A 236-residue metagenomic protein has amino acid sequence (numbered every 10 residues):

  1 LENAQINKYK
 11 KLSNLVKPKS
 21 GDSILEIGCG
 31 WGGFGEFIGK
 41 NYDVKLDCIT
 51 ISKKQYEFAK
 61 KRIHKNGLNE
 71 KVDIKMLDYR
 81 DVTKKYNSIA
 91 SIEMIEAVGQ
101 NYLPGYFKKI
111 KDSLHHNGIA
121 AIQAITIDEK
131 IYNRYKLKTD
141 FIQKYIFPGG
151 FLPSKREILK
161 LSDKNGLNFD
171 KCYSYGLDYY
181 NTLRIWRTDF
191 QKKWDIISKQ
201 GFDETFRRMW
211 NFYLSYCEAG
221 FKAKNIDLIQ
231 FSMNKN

Functional and structural regions predicted by a protein language model:
S20-G30: Conserved class I S-adenosyl-L-methionine
W31-D43: Conserved SAM-binding loop of SAM-dependent methyltransferases across substrates and taxa, primarily the Class I
K45-T50: Conserved SAM-binding motif I beta-strand of class I
A59-K60: Conserved SAM-binding loop
R80-I89: A short acidic, Gly/Pro-enriched loop at the edge of an enzyme's catalytic core that lines a small-molecule cofactor
P104-H116: A short glycine-rich, Lys/Arg-flanked "PGG" loop and its adjoining helix->strand segment in the class I
N117-I125: Conserved beta-strand signature within the Rossmann-like core of class I S-adenosyl-L-methionine
T126-N236: Substrate-binding/catalytic lobe of Class I Rossmann-like enzymes that use SAM or dcSAM, i.e., the mid-to-C-terminal
